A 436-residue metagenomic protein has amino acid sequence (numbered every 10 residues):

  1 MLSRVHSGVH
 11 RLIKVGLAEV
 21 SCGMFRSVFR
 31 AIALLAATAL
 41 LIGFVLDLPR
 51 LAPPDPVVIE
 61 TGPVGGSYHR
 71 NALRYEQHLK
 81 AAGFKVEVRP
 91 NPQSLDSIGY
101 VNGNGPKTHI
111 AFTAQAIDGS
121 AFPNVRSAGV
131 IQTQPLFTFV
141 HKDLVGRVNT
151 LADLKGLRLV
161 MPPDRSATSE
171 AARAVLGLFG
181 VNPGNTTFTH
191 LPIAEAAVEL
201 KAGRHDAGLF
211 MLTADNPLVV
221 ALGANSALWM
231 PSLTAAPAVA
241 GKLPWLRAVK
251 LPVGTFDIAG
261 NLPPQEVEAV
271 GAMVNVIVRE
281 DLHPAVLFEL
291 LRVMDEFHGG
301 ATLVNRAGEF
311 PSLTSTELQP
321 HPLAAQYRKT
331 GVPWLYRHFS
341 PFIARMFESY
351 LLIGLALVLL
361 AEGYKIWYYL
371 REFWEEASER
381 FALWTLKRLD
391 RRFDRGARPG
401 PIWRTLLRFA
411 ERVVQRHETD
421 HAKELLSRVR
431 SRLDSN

Functional and structural regions predicted by a protein language model:
L2-V88, F122-N124, Q132-T133, A301-N436: N-terminal hydrophobic or amphipathic helices and topogenic motifs
P54-A82, P135-A202: Bilobed "Venus flytrap"/periplasmic-binding protein-like clamshell domains and structurally analogous long
P90-S94, N104-D118, P192-I193, L209-N216 (+1 more regions): Beta->alpha turn/N-cap motifs
N102-T113, L157-L159, A202-F210, N225-L228: Alpha-to-beta junction loops
F122-I131, A259-V267: A structural signal for short loop-to-beta-strand junctions that line the ligand-binding cleft of periplasmic/secreted
I131-Q134, L154, V270-G271: Short, solvent-exposed loop/turn segments at the edges of secondary structure
P183-G271, L282: Pocket-lining segment of extracytoplasmic ligand-binding domains
G260, E266-A325: Extracytoplasmic/lumenal ectodomains and periplasmic regions of secretory and membrane proteins
